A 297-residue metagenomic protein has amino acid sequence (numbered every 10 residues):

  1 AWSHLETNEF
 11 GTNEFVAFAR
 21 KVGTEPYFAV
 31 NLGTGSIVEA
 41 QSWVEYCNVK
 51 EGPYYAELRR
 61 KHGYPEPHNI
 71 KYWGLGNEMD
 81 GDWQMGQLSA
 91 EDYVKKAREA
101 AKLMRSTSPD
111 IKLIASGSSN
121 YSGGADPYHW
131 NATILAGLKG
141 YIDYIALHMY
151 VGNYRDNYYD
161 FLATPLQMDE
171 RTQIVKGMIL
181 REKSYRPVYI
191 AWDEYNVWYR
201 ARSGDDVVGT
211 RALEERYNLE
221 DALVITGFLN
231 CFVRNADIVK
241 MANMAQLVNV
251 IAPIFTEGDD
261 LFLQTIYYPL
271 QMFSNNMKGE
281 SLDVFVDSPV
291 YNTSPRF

Functional and structural regions predicted by a protein language model:
A1-G152, Q173: N-terminal catalytic cores of secreted or lumenal carbohydrate-active enzymes
G11, F18, P65-H68, Y72 (+3 more regions): Secondary-structure capping and boundary motifs in well-ordered enzyme cores
T24, G152-R155, G204-T210, M244-I254: Short acidic (Asp/Glu) and glycine-rich catalytic loops that position anionic groups and cofactors
F28-A29, I114-A115, A191-W192, M241-M244: A structural signal for short, well-ordered beta-strand segments and their strand-loop junctions that often border
E39-A40, A125, R202-S203, A252-F255: A short acidic (Asp/Glu
N48-G52, R105, P109, L180 (+4 more regions): Hydrophobic/aromatic-lined pockets within catalytic cores
R59, S89-L229, N235, V286-F297: Noncatalytic carbohydrate-binding groove/subsite architecture in carbohydrate-active enzymes
L229-F297: Catalytic cores of secreted or luminal carbohydrate-active enzymes
